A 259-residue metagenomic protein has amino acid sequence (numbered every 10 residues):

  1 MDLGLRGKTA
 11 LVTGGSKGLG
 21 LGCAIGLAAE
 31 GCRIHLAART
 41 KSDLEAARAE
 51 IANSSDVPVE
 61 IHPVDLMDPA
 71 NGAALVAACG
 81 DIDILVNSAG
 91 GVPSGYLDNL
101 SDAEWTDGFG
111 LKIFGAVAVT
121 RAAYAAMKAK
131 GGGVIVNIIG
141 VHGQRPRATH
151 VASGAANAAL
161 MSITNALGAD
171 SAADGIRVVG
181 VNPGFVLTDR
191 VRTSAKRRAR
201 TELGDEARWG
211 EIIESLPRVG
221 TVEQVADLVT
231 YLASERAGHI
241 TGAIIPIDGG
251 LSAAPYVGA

Functional and structural regions predicted by a protein language model:
T9, S16-G18: Conserved glycine-rich cofactor-binding loop
Y96-L97, E104-F109, G210: Substrate-binding pocket helix/loop in short-chain dehydrogenase/reductase
L100, P146-A155, A166, S194: Active-site loop-to-helix junction immediately N-terminal to the catalytic Tyr of the SDR YXXXK motif in Rossmann-fold
T120, A156, T164: Active-site helix of classical SDR
A125, A169-D170, G238: Alpha-helical segment proximal to the catalytic Tyr-Lys
R145, T230, T241-A259: Short C-terminal tail/terminal secondary-structure segment of NAD(P)H-dependent dehydrogenase/reductase domains
A173, G180, E202-I240, I247-G249: C-terminal helical subdomain
